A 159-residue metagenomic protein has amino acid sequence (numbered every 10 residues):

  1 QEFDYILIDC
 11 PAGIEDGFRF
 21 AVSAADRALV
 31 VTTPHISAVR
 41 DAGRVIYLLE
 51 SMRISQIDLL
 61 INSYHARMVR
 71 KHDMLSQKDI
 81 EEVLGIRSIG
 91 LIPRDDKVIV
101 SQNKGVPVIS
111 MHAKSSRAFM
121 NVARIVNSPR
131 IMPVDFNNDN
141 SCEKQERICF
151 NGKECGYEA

Functional and structural regions predicted by a protein language model:
Q1, Y5-G90, R94, V100: Conserved catalytic-core segment of NTP-binding enzymes
Q1-F3, A12-E15, S116-E158: Flexible phosphate-sensing "switch/lid" loops adjacent to ATP/NTP-binding sites across phosphate-transfer
V39, M74, A113-M120: Electropositive phosphate-/nucleotide-binding environments in soluble metabolic enzymes
Q102-R117: C-terminal boundary of histidine-terminating zinc-finger modules
